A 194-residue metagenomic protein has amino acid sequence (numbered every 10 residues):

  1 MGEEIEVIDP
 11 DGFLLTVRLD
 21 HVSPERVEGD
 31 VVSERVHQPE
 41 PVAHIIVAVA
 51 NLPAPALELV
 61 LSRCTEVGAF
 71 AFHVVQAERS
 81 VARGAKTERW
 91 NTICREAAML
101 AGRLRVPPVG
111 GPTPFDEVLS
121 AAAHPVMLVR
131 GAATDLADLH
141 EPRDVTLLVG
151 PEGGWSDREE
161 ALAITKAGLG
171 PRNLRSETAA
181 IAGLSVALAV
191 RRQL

Functional and structural regions predicted by a protein language model:
M1-V36: N-terminal positively charged helical leader segments and presequences
P10-D11, V32, N51-L52, P112 (+3 more regions): Fold-independent oxyanion-binding glycine-rich loops and adjacent beta-strand/coil segments at enzyme active sites
L14, P24-R26, E40-H44, P142-D144: Short connector loops at helix/strand junctions that flank enzyme active sites, especially segments positioning acidic
V17, L59, G84, A137-D138 (+1 more regions): Short glycine-/acidic-enriched loop or helix-start segments at secondary-structure transitions that form or flank
V36-V126: RNA substrate-binding interface of SAM-dependent RNA methyltransferases
P125-P171: Active-site/ligand-binding-proximal alpha/beta "capping" segment
D157-L194: Structured adenosyl-cofactor binding patch, chiefly the S-adenosyl-L-methionine
